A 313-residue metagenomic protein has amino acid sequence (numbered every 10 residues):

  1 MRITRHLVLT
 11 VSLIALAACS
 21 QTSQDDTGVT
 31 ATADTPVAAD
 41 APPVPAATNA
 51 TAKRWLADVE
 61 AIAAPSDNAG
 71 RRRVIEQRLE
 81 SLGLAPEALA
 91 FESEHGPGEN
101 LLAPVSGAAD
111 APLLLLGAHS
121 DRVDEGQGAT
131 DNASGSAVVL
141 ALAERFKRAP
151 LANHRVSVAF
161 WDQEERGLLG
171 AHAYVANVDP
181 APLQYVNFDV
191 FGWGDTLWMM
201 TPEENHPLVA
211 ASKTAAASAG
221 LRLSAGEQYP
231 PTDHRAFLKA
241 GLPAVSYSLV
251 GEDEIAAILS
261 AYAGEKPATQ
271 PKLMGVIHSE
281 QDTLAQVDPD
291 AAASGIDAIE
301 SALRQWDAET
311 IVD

Functional and structural regions predicted by a protein language model:
M1-V8: Bacterial N-terminal signal peptides that target proteins for export
A15-A18: C-terminal motif of bacterial Sec signal peptides marking the signal peptidase cleavage site
S20-S66, V105-S106, A111, A268: N-terminal hydrophobic or amphipathic helices/low-complexity stretches enriched in small/hydrophobic/Pro/Gly
A41-T48, D58-A69, L89-E92, R122-N132 (+4 more regions): Second-shell loop/turn segments in exported
A52-S106: A non-catalytic alpha/beta surface segment that caps or lines the substrate-entry region of metallo-dependent hydrolase
L102-P104, L113-G117, S157-F160, L183-D189 (+3 more regions): Structural recognition of the beta-strand scaffold that forms the well-ordered cores of secreted hydrolase catalytic
R122-A211, A215, L221-G226, H234: Acidic/histidine-rich catalytic neighborhood of metal-dependent amide-processing enzymes
L197-D313: Active-site-adjacent substrate-binding region of metalloamidase/peptidase-like peptide-processing proteins
